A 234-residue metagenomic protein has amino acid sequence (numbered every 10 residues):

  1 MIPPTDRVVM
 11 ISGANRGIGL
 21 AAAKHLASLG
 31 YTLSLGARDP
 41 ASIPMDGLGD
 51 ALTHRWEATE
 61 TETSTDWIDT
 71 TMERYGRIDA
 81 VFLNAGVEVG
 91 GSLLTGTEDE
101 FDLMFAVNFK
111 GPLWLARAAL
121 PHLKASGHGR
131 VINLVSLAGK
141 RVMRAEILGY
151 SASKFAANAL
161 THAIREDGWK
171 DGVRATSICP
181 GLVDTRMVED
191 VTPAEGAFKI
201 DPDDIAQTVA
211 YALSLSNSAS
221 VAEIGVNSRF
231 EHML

Functional and structural regions predicted by a protein language model:
N15-R16: Conserved glycine-rich cofactor-binding loop
L29-M45: Conserved glycine-rich Rossmann-like NAD(P)H-binding loop of the short-chain dehydrogenase/reductase
L48-E62: Rossmann-fold cofactor-recognition segment
S92-L93, E100-F105: Substrate-binding pocket helix/loop in short-chain dehydrogenase/reductase
A116, S153: Active-site helix of classical SDR
S136: Residue(s) in the substrate-gating loop at a strand-loop-helix junction that position the organic substrate next
K170-V173, S177, A194-L234: C-terminal helical subdomain
